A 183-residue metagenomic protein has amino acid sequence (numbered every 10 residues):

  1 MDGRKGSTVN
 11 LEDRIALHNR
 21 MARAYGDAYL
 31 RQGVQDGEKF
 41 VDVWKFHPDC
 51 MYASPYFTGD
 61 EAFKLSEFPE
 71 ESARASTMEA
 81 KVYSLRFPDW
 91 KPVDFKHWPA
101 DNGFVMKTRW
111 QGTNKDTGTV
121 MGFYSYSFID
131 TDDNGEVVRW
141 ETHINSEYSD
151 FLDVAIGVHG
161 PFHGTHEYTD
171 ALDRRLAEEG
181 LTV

Functional and structural regions predicted by a protein language model:
D2-V183: C-terminal and inter-domain tail/linker signature
